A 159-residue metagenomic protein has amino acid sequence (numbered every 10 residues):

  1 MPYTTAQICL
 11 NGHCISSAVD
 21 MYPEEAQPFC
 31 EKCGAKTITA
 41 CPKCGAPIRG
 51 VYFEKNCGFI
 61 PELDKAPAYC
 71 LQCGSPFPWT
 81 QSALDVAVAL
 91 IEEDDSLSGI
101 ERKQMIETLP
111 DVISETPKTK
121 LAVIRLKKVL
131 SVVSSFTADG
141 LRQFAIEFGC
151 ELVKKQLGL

Functional and structural regions predicted by a protein language model:
P2-A138, Q156-L159: Short amphipathic alpha-helical segments that predominantly mediate membrane engagement
F136-E147: Transmembrane alpha-helical segments and their cytosolic interface motifs in multi-pass membrane proteins
I146-L159: C-terminal, charged low-complexity interaction regions
